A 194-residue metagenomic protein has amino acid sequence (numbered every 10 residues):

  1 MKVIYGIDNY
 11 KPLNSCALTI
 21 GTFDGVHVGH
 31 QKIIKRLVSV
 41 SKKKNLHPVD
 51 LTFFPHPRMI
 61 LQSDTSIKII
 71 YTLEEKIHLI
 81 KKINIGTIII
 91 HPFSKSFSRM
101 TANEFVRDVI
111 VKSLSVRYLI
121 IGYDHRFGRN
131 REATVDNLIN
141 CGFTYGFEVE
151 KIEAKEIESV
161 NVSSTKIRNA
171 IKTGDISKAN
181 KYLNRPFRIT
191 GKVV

Functional and structural regions predicted by a protein language model:
M1-V194: Nucleotidyltransferase catalytic core that binds NTPs
